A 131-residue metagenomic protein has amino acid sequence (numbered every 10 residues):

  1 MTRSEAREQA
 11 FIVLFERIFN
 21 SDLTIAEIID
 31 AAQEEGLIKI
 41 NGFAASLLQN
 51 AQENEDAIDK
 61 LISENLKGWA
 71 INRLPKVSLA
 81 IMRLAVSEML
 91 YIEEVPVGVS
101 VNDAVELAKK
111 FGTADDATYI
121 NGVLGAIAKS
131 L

Functional and structural regions predicted by a protein language model:
M1-A117, N121-L131: N-terminal interaction/assembly modules
